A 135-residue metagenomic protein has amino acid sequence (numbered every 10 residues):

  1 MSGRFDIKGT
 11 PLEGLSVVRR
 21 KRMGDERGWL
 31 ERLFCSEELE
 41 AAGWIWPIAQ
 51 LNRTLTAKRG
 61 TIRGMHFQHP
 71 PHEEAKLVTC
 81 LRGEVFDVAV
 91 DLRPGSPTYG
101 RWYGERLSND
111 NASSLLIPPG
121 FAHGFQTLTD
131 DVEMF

Functional and structural regions predicted by a protein language model:
M1-S113, T129-D131: Non-catalytic, conserved peripheral segments adjacent to functional cores
G124: Short alpha-helical functional segments enriched in proximate histidine and acidic residues
E133-F135: N-terminal secretory/targeting leader peptides
